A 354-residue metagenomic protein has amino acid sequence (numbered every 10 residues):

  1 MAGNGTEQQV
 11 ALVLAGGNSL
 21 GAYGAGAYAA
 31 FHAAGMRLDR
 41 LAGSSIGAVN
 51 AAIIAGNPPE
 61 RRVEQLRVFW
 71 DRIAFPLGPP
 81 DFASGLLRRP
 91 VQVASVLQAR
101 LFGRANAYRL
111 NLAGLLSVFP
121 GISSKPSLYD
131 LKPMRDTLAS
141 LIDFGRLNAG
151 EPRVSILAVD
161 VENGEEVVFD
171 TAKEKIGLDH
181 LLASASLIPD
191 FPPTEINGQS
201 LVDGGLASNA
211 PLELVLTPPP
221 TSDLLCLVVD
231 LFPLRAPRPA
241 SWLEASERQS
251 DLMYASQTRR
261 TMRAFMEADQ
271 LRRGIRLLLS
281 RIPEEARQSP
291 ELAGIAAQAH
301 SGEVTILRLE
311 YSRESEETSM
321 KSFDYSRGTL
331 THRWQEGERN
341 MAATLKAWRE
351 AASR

Functional and structural regions predicted by a protein language model:
G5-A11, N18-P126, K132, L138 (+5 more regions): Patatin-like phospholipase
V10, P152-V154, V304: Change "...and in nucleic-acid phosphodiester-cleaving endonucleases..." to "...and in nucleic-acid processing enzymes
R37-R40, Q199, V304: Short active-site oxyanion
A42, L157, L225-V229, T305-L309: Hydrophobic/aromatic beta-strand patches that form the interior of the parallel beta-sheet core in alpha/beta enzyme
V49-N50, P233-P237: Short gly/pro/ser/thr-enriched loop/turn and capping motifs at secondary-structure boundaries
L116-T221, V228, R235, W242-R248 (+1 more regions): Active-site gating loop/helix substructures
V118, Y129, P133, L138 (+1 more regions): C-terminal helical/tail subdomains of lipid-metabolizing enzymes
A240-I282: Acidic, Ser/Thr-rich peripheral helices and adjacent loops at domain boundaries
